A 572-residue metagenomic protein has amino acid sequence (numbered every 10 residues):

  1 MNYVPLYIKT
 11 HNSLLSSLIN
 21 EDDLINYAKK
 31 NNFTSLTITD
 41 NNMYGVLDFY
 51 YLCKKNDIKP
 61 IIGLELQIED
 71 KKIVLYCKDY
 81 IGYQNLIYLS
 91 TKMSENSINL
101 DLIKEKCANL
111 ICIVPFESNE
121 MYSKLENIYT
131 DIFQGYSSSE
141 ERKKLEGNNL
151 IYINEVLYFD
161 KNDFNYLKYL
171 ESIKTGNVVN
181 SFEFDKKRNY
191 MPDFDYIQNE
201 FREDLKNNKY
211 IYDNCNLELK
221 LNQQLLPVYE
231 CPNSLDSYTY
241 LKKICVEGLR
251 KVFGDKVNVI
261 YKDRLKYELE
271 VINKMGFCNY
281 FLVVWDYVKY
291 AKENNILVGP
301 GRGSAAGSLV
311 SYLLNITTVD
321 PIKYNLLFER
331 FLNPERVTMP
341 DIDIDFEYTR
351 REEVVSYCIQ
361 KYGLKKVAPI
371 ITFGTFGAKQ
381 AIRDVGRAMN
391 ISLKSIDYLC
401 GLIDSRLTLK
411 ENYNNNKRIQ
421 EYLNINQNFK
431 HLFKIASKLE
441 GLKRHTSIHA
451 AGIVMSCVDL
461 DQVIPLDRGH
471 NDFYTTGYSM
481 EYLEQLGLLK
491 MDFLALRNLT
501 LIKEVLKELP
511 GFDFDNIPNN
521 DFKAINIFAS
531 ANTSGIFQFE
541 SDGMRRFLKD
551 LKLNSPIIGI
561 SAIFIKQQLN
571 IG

Functional and structural regions predicted by a protein language model:
M1-G572: Alpha-helical scaffold/interaction cores of sigma-54-like transcription cofactors and many family A DNA polymerases
